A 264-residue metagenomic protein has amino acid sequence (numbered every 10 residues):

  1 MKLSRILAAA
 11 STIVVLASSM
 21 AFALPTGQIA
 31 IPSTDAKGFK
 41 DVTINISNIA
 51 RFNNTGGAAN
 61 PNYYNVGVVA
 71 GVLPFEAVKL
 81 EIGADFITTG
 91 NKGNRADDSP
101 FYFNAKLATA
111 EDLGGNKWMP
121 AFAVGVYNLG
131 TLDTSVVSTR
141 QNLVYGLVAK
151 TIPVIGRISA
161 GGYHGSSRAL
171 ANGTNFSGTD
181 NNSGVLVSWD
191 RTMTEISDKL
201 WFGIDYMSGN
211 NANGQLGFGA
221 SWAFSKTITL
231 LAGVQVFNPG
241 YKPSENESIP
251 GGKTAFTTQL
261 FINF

Functional and structural regions predicted by a protein language model:
M1-A36: Cleavable N-terminal export/targeting peptides
F22-S135, T139-V144, I152-V154, S166 (+6 more regions): Transmembrane beta-barrel domains of Gram-negative outer membranes and organellar outer membranes
T134-V136, L170-N175, P243: Short, well-ordered secondary-structure micro-motifs
N142, H164, S183, G214-L216 (+1 more regions): Transmembrane beta-barrel architecture of outer-membrane proteins
Y145-S197: Histidine/lysine/aspartate-rich catalytic loop segments that bind and position anionic ligands
G156-I158, F202, L230: Conserved active-site beta-strand-loop modules that form the wall/rim of enzyme catalytic pockets and either contain
N181-K199, N210-G214, G219-K226: Surface-exposed substrate-engagement region within the catalytic domains of secreted or surface-exposed extracellular
N211-F264: Predominantly the C-terminal beta-signal and adjacent terminal strand-loop region of outer-membrane beta-barrel
